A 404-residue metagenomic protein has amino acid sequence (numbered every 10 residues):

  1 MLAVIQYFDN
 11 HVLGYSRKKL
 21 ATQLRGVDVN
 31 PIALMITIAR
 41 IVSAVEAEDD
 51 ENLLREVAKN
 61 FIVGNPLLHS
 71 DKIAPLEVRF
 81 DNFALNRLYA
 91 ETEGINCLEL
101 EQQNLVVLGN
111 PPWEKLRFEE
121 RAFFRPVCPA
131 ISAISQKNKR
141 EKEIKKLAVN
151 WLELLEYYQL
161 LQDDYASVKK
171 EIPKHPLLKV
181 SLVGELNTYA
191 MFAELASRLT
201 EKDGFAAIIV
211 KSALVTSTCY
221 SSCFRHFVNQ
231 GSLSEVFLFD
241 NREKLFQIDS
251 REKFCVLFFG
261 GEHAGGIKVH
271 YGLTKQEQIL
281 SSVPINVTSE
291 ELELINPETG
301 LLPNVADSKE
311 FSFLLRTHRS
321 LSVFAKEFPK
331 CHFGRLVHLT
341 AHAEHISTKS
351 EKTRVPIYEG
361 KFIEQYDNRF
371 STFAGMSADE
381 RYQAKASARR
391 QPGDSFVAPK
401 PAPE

Functional and structural regions predicted by a protein language model:
M1-E235, E262-V269, Q278: SAM-dependent methyltransferase catalytic region
A21, D203-F205, R251-F254, K352-V355: Active-site lining segments that contact anionic ligands and/or coordinate catalytic metals
V27-L34, L182, L186, A213 (+3 more regions): Hydrophobic alpha-helical scaffolding
N65, L257, Y358: Short, conserved catalytic/metal-binding motifs centered on acidic residues
N82-Y89, Q276-E293, E380-P392: Short, cationic low-complexity segments
L177-K179, F205-A207, E235, R242 (+1 more regions): Polyanion-binding catalytic cores of nucleic-acid enzymes and NTP/SAM-utilizing transferases
S234-V256, G261-E262: Class I S-adenosyl-L-methionine
R251-H318: Flexible, glycine-/basic-rich loop-and-beta segments that form/coincide with the SAM-dependent methyltransferase
